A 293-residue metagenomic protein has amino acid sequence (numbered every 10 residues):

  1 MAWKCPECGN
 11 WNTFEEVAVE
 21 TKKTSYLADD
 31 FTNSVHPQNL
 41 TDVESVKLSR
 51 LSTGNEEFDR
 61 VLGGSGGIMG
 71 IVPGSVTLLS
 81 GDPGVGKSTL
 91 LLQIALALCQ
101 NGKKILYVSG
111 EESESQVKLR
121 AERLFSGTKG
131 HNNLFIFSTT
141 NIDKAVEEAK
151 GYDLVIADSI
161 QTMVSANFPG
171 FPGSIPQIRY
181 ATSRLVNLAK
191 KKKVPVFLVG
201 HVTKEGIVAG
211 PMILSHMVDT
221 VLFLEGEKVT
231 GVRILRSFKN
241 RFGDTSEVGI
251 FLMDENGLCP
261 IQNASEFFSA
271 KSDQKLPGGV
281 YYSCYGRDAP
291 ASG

Functional and structural regions predicted by a protein language model:
M1-T24: Cys/His-rich short segments
Y26-G127, D143-E147: The Walker A/P-loop phosphate-binding site
R50, I68-M69, V146, G206 (+4 more regions): Replace "in large, NTP-powered and nucleic-acid-processing enzymes" with "in large, NTP-powered factors and other
V72, T77-L78, T89-L90, F137-V232: P-loop NTPase motor core
S75, V248-G249, E255-G293: Conserved P-loop NTPase/AAA+ ATPase motor core
K103-I105, N133, P195: Residues at the starts of beta-strands that form the adenosine-phosphate
R120-A121, D219, G226-K239, S246-G249 (+1 more regions): Conserved AAA+ ATPase core "coupling" helix
S126-F135: A short helix-to-beta-strand connector/capping loop
